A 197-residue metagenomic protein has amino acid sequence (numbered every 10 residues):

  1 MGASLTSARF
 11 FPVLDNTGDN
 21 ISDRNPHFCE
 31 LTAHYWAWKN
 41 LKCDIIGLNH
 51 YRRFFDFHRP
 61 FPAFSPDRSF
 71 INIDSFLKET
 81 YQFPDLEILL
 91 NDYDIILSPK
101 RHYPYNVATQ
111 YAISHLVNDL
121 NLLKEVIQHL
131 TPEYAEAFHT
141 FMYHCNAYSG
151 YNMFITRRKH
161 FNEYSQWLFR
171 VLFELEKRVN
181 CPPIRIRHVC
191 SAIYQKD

Functional and structural regions predicted by a protein language model:
M1-D197: ER/Golgi luminal nucleotide-sugar-dependent glycosyltransferases, focusing on the catalytic module
